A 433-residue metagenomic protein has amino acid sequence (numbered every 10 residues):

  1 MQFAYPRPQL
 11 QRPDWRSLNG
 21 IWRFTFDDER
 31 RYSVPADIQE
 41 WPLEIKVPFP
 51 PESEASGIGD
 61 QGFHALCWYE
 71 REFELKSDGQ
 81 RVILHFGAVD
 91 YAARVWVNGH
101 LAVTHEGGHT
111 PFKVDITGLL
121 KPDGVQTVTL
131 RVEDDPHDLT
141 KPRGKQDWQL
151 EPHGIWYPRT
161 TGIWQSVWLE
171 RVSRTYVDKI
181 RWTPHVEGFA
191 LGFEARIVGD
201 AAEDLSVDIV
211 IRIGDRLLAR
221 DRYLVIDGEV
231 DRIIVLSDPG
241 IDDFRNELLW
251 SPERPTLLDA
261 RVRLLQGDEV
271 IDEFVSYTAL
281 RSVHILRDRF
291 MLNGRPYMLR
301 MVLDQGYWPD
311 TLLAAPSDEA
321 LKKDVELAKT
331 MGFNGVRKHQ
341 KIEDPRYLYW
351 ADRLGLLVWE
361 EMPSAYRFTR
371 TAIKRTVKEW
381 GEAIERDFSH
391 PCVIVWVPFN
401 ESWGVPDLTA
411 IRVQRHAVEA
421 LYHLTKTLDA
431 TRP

Functional and structural regions predicted by a protein language model:
M1-K338, W350, L354-V358, E379 (+2 more regions): Secreted/periplasmic carbohydrate-active enzymes, especially glycoside hydrolases
V325-E326, G335-P433: Substrate-binding/catalytic cleft of secreted carbohydrate-active enzymes, primarily glycoside hydrolases
